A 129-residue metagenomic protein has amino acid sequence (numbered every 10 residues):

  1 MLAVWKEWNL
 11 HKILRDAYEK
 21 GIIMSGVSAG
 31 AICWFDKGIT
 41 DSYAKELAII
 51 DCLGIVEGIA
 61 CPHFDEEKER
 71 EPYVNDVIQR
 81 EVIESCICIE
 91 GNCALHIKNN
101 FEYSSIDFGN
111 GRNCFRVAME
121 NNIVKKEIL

Functional and structural regions predicted by a protein language model:
M1, A31-C33, E66-E67, L95: Glycine-rich nucleotide phosphate-binding loop and flanking beta-alpha elements of Rossmann-like dinucleotide-binding
M1-I23: Flexible gly/pro-rich beta->alpha loop and the following alpha-helix that scaffold active-site loops
N9, G26, D107-G109: Glycine-centered flexibility motif
A17-D36: Catalytic nucleophile loop
G38-T40, A44-L129: C-terminal and late-domain segments of enzyme folds
